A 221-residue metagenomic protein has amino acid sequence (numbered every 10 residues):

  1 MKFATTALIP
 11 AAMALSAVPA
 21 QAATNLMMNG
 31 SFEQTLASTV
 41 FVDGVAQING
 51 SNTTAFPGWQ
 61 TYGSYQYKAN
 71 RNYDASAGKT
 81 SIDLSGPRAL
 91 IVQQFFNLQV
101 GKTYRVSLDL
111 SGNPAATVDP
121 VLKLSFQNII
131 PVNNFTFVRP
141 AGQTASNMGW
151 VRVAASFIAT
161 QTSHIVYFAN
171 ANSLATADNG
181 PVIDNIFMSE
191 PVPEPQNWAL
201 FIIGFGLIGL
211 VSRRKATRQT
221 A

Functional and structural regions predicted by a protein language model:
M1-A7: Bacterial N-terminal signal peptides that target proteins for export
F3, N197, R214-A216: Hydrophobic alpha-helical segments, especially transmembrane helices and their immediate juxtamembrane helical caps
A7, A12, V18-T24, N185-L207 (+1 more regions): Short, threonine-centered small-residue motifs that mark membrane-proximal processing/anchoring sites and TM-junction
A23-T103, D109-N113, T117-D119, K123 (+3 more regions): Aromatic (Trp/Tyr/Phe) and Gly/Pro-enriched flexible surface segments
F126-V132: Change "in extracellular beta-sheet-rich domains … of secreted and cell-surface proteins" to "in beta-sheet-rich domains
N133-Q143: Solvent-exposed serine/threonine-rich low-complexity stretches and specific carbohydrate-binding patches
G209-A221: C-terminal membrane-anchoring or membrane-association module
